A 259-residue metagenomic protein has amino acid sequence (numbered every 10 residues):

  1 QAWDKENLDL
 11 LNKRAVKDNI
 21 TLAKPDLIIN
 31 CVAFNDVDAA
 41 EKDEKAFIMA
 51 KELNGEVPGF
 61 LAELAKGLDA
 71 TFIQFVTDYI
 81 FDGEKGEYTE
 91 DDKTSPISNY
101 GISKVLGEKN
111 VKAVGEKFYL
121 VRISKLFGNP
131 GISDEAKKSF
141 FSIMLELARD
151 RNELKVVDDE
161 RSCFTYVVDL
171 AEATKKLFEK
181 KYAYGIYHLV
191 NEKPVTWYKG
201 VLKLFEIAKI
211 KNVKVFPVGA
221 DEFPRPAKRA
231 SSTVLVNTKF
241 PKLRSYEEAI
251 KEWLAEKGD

Functional and structural regions predicted by a protein language model:
Q1-N19: Adenosine-cofactor binding site in Rossmann-like domains, unifying the SAM/SAH pocket of S-adenosylmethionine-dependent
K13-L53: NAD(P)H-binding glycine-rich loop region in Rossmannoid oxidoreductase-like domains and their noncatalytic homologs
K42-I73, V105: NAD(P)-cofactor binding segment of oxidoreductase domains
N54, Y100, K104, R122: Active-site YXXXK catalytic motif of short-chain dehydrogenase/reductase
G59-S95: Conserved Rossmann-fold NAD(P)-dependent oxidoreductase catalytic core, especially the SDR/UDP-sugar
K109-R161, D169, K175: NAD(P)-dependent short-chain dehydrogenase/reductase
A173-T174, K180-P226, S231, L254: Mid/C-terminal beta-alpha module of Rossmann-like enzyme folds, strongest in SDR-family dehydrogenases/epimerases
V213, K228-D259: C-terminal amphipathic/interface module of NAD(P)-dependent oxidoreductases and related NAD-binding regulators
